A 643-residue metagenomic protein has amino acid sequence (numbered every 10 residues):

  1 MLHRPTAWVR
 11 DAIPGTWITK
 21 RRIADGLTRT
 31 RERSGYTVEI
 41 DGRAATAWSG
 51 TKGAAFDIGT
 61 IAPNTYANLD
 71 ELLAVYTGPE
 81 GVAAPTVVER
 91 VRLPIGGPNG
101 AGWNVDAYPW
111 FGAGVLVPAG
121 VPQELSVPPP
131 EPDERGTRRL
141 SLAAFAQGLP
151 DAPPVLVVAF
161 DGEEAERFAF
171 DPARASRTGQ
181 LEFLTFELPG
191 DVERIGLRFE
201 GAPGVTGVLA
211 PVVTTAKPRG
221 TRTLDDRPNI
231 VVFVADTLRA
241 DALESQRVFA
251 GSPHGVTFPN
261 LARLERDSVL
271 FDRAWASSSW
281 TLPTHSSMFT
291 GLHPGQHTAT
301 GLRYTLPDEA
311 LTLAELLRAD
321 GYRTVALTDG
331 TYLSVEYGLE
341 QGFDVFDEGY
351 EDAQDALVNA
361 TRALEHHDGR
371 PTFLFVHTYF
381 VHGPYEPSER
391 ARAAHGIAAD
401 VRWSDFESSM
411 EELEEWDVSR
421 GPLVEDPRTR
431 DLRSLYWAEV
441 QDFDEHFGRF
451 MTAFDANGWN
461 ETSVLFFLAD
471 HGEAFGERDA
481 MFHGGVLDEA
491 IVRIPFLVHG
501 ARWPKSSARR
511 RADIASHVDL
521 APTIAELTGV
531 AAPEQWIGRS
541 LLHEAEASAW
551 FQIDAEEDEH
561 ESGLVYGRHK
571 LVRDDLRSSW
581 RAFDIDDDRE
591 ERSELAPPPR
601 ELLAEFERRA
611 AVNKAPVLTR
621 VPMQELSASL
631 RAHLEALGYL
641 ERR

Functional and structural regions predicted by a protein language model:
L2-P5, V9, I13, G26 (+2 more regions): Catalytic domains that recognize anionic headgroups
L2-T60: Extended beta-strand solenoid/passenger and fiber regions
R43-V87: A surface-exposed beta-strand-loop module
